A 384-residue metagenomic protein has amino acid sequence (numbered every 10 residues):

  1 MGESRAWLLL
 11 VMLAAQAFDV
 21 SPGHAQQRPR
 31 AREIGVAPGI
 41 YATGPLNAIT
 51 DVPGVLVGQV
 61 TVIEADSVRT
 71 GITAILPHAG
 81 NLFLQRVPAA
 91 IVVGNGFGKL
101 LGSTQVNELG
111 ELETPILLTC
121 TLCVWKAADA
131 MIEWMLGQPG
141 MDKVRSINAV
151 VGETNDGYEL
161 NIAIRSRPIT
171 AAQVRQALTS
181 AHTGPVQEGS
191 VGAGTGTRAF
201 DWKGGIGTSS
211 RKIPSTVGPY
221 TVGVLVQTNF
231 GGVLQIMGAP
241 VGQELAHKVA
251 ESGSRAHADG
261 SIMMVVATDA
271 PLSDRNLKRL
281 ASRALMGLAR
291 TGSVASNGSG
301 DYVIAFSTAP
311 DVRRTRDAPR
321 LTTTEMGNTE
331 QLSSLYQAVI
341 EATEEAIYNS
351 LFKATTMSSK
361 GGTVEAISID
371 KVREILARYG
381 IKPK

Functional and structural regions predicted by a protein language model:
M1-L8, A17: Bacterial N-terminal signal peptides that target proteins for export
A15-A17, P22-Q27: Boundary at the C-terminal end of the N-terminal hydrophobic targeting segment
H24-K384: Alpha/propeptide regions of enzymes that mature by internal proteolysis
